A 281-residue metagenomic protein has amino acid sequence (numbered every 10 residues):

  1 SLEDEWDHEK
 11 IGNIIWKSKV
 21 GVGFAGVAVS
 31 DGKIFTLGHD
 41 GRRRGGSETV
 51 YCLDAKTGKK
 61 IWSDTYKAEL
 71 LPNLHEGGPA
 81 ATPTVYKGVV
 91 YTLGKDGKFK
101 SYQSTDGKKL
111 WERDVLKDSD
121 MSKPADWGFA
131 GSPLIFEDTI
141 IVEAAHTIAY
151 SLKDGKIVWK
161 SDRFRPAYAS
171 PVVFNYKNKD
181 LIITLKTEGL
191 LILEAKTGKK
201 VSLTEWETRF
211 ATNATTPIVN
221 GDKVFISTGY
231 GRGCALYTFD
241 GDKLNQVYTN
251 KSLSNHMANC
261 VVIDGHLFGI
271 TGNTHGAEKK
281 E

Functional and structural regions predicted by a protein language model:
S1-E281: Noncatalytic, solvent-exposed loop/strand surfaces of beta-propeller-type extracellular/periplasmic domains
